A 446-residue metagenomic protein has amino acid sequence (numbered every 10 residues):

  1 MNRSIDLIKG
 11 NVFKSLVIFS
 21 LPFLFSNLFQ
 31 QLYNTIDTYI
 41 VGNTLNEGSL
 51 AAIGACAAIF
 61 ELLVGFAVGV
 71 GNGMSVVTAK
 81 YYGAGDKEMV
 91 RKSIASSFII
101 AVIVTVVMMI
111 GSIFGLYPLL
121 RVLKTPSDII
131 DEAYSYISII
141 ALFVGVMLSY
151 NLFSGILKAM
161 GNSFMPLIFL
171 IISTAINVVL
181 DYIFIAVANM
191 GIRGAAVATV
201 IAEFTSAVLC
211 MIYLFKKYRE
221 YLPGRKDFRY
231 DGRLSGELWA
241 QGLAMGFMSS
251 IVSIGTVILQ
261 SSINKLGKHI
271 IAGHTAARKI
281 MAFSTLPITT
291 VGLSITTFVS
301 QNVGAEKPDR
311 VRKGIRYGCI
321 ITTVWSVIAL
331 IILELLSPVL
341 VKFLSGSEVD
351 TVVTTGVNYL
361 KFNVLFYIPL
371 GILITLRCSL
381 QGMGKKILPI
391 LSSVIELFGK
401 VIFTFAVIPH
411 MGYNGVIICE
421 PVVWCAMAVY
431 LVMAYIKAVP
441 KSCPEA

Functional and structural regions predicted by a protein language model:
M1-S20, T78-G145, N189-L243, V299-L365 (+1 more regions): Short alpha-helical transmembrane segments in multi-pass integral membrane proteins
L7-T44, A58-G73, V77, V102-M109 (+4 more regions): N-terminal transmembrane alpha-helices
I18-D37, I139, Y150, S173 (+4 more regions): Transmembrane helical elements of multi-pass membrane transporters/channels
L28, L32-L50, L120-S127, I183-M190 (+6 more regions): Helix-terminus/linker motif at the lipid-water interface of multi-pass membrane proteins
V41-E61, S127-E132, I192-R193, L234-Q241 (+4 more regions): Interfacial/gating helices of multi-pass transporter permease domains
L50-I110, M147-P166, Q260, H274-S337 (+2 more regions): Small-residue-rich hydrophobic transmembrane alpha-helices
L62-G65, N177-D181, A207-M211, F283-L286 (+3 more regions): Hydrophobic transmembrane alpha-helices of multi-pass small-molecule transporters
G71, I139-K158, P166-T174, A195-V208 (+4 more regions): Short runs within selected transmembrane alpha-helices of multi-pass transporters and secretion channels
